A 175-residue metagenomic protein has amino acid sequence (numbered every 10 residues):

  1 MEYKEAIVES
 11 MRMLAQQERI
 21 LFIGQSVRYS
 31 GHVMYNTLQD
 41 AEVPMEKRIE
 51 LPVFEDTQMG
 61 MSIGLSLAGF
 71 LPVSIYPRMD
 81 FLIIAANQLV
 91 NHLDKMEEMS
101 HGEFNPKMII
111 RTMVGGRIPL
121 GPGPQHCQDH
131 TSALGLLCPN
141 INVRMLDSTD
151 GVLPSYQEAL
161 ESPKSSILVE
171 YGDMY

Functional and structural regions predicted by a protein language model:
M1-Y175: Thiamine diphosphate
